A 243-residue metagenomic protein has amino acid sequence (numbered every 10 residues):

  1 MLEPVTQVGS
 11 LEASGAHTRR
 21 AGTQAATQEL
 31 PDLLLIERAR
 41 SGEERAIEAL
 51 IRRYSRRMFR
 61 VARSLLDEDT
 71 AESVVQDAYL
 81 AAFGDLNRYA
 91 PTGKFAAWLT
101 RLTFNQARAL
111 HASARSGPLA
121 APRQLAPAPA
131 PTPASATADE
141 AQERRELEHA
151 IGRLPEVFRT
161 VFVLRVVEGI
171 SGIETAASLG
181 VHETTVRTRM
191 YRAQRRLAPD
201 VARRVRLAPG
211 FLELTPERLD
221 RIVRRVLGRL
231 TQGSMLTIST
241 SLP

Functional and structural regions predicted by a protein language model:
M1-E37, S41, A49-R53, R115-L164 (+2 more regions): Intrinsic, short, N-terminal disordered tails of RNA polymerase sigma-factor systems
A25, R40-A49, F59-D77: Short, charged helix-capping/linker segments at alpha-helix termini
R40-S41, S64-E68, D77-K94, S113-L119: Sigma70-family region 2
I51-D69, D85, T100, V157: Amphipathic, Lys/Arg- and hydrophobic-enriched alpha-helical face
T70, T185, R192, R196: Residues in the helix-turn-helix
S73-L80, G93-N105: Structural recognition of an alpha-helix C-terminal capping motif at a helix-to-coil junction
V75, H111, M190, Q194-L197 (+1 more regions): DNA major-groove recognition helix of helix-turn-helix
G84-P91, R101-P122, E140, R203: Arg/Lys-rich amphipathic alpha helix in sigma70-family domain 2
